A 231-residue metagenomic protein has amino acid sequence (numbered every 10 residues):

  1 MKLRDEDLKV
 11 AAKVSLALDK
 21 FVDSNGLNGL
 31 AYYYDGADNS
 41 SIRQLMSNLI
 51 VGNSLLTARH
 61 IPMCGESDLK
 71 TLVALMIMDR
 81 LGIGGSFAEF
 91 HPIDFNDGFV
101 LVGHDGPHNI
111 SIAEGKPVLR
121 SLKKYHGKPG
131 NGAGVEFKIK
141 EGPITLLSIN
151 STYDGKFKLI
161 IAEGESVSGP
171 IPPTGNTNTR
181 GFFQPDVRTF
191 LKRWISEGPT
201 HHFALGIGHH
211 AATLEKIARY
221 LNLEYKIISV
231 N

Functional and structural regions predicted by a protein language model:
M1-Q44: A charged, amphipathic alpha-helical module
A11-D19, K70-A74, A211-L214: Short, hydrophobic/amphipathic alpha-helical packing segments that form internal helix faces or helix-helix interfaces
Y33, G84-P92, I227-N231: Flexible, glycine/charged-enriched surface loops at secondary-structure junctions
Y33-S40, S67, D94-N96, H210-A212: Gly/Ser/Thr-rich loops at beta-strand to alpha-helix junctions that form or flank small-molecule/cofactor-binding
S41-M46, F99-V102: Short acidic, glycine/serine/threonine-rich loops at helix termini
R43-P62: A short, gly/pro- and small-residue-rich
L56-T174: C-terminal catalytic subdomain
K128-N231: Extended hydrophobic packing segments that form well-structured cores
